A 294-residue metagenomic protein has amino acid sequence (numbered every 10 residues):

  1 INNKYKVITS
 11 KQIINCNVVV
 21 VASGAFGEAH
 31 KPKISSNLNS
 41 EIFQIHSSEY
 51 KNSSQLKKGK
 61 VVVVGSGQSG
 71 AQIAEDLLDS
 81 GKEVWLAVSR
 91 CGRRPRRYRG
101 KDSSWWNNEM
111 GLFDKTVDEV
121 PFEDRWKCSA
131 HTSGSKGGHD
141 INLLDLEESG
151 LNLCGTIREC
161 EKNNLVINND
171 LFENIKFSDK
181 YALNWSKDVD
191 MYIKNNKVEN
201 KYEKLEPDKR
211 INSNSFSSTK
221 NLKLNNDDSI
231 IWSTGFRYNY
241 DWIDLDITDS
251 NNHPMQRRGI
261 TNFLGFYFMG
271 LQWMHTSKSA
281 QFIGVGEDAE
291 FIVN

Functional and structural regions predicted by a protein language model:
I1-N294: Flavin (primarily FAD) cofactor-binding/catalytic cores of flavoenzymes
